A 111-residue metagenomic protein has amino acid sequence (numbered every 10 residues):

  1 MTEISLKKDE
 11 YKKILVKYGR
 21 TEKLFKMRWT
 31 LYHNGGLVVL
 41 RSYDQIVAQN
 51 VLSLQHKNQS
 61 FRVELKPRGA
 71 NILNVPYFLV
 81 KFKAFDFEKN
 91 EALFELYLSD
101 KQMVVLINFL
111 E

Functional and structural regions predicted by a protein language model:
M1-E111: Surface-exposed, beta-sheet-biased, low-hydrophobicity segments with strongly acidic/polar composition
